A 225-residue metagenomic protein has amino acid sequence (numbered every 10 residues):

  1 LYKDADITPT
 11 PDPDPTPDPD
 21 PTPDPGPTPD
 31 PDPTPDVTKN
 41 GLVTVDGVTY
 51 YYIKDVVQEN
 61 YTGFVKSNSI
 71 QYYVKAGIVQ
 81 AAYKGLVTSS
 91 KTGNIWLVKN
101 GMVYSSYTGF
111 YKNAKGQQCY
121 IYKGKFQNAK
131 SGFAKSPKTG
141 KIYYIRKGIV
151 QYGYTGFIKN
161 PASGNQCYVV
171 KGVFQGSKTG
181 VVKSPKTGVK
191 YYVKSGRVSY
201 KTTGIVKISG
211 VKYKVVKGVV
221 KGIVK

Functional and structural regions predicted by a protein language model:
L1-K225: Extracellular adhesion/carbohydrate-binding repeat motifs centered on closely spaced tryptophans
